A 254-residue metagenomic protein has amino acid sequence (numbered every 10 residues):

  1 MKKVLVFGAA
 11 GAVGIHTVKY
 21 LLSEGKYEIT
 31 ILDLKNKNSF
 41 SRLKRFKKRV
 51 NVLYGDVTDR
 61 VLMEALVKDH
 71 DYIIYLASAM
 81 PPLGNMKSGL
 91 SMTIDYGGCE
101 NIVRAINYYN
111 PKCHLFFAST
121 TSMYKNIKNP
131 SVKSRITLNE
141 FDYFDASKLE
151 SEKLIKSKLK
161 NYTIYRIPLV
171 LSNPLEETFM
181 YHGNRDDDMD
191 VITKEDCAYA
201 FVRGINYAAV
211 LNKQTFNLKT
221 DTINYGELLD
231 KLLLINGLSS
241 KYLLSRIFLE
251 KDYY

Functional and structural regions predicted by a protein language model:
V4-E24: N-terminal Rossmann NAD(P)H-binding glycine-rich loop of SDR-like oxidoreductase domains
N51-G97: NAD(P)H-binding glycine-rich loop region in Rossmannoid oxidoreductase-like domains and their noncatalytic homologs
T58, L90-N101, L138, D142 (+2 more regions): Glycine-rich NAD(P)-binding loop of the Rossmann-fold in SDR/ketoreductase-type enzymes
E100-Y143: Conserved Rossmann-fold NAD(P)-dependent oxidoreductase catalytic core, especially the SDR/UDP-sugar
Y124-K125, D142-Y143, T163-H182: Flexible, glycine-rich beta-alpha linker
N126, N139-T163: Active-site Tyr-X1-5-Lys
L149, S172-H182, K194-E195, G204-F216: Glycine/proline-rich active-site loop of Rossmann-fold NAD(P)-dependent oxidoreductases
R203-Y254: Mid/C-terminal beta-alpha module of Rossmann-like enzyme folds, strongest in SDR-family dehydrogenases/epimerases
